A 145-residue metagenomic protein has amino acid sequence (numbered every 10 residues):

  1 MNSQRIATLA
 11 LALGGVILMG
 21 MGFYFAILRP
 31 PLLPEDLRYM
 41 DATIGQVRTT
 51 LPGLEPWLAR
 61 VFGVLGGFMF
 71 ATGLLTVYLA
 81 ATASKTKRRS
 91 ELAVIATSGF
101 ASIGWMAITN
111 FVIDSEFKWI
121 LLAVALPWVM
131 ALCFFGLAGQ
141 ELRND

Functional and structural regions predicted by a protein language model:
N2-M19, E91-I95: Interfacial segments of alpha-helical transmembrane regions
A10-L13, V61-F68, V94-T97, A123: Physicochemical signature of membrane-embedded alpha-helices that form the seven-helix bundle of GPCRs, emphasizing
L11-F25, M69-L79, G99-T109, P127-F134: Helical transmembrane-bundle signal
V16-F62, G66: Hydrophobic transmembrane helix segments
L28-P30, I113-D114, A138-G139: Short helix-capping/hinge motifs at transmembrane helix termini and TM-loop junctions
G73-E91: Juxtamembrane helix-break-helix junctions at the cytosolic face of small multi-pass alpha-helical membrane proteins
G104-L122: Membrane-helix boundary connector in multi-pass membrane proteins
F135-D145: Membrane-interface capping segments at transmembrane-helix boundaries
